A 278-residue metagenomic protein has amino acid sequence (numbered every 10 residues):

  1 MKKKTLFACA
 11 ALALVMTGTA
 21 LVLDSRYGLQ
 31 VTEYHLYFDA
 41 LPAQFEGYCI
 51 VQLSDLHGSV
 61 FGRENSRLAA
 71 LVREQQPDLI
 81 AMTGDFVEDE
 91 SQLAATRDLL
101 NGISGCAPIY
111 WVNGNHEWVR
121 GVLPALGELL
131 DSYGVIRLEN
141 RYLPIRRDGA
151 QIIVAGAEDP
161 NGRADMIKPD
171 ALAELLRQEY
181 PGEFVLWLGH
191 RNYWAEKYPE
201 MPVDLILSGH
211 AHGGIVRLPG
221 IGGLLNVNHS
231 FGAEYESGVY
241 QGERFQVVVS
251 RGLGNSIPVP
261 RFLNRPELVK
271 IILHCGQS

Functional and structural regions predicted by a protein language model:
M1-F7, G58, T83-A95, N192-P202: N-terminal short leaders/motifs
M1-Q44: N-terminal membrane-anchoring alpha-helices
V31-E33, C49, L268: Intrinsic-disorder/low-complexity, polar/charged segments enriched in Ser/Thr/Lys/Arg/Asp/Glu/Gln
V31-E33, L53, N140, V154: Hydrophobic residues on conserved beta-strands that form the core of alpha/beta folds
A40-L41, G58, V119-L205, A211 (+2 more regions): Conserved catalytic scaffold of divalent metal-dependent phosphoesterases
Q44, Y48-R141: Membrane-embedded segments
G213-L218: His/Asp/Glu-enriched short active-site or ligand-binding loop at hydrolase and phosphoryl-transfer sites
P219-A233: Short, surface-exposed loop/helix-turn segments at secondary-structure junctions that function as lids/hinges flanking
